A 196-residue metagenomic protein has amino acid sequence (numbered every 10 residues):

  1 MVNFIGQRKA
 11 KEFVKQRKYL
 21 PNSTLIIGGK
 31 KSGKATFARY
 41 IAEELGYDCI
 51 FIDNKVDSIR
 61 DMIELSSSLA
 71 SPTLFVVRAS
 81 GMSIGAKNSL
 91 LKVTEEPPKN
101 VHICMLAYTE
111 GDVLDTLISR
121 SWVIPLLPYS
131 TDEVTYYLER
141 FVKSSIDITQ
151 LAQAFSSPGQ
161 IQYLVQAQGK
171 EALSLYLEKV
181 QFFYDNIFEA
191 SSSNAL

Functional and structural regions predicted by a protein language model:
M1-Y47, N100, Y108-L196: Charged, glycine-rich active-site and insertion segments that engage polyanionic ligands
E12-Q16, V56-F75, S80-G81, G85-T94: Conserved alpha-helical scaffold flanking the Walker A/P-loop in AAA+ ATPase domains
T24-I26, T73-V77, V101-I103: Generic beta-sheet signal
G28, F51-K55: A short hydrophobic beta-strand->loop->alpha-helix junction that borders the nucleotide-binding pocket of P-loop NTPases
R78-S80, M105-E110: A short beta-strand-to-loop transition that corresponds to the Sensor-1 phosphate-sensing loop of AAA+ P-loop ATPases
S89, H102-A107: Phosphate/Mg2+-binding loops and adjacent switch elements in nucleotide/diphosphate-handling enzyme cores
P97: Inter-helical turn/loop segments and adjacent helix faces that build the functional surface of alpha-helical bundle
